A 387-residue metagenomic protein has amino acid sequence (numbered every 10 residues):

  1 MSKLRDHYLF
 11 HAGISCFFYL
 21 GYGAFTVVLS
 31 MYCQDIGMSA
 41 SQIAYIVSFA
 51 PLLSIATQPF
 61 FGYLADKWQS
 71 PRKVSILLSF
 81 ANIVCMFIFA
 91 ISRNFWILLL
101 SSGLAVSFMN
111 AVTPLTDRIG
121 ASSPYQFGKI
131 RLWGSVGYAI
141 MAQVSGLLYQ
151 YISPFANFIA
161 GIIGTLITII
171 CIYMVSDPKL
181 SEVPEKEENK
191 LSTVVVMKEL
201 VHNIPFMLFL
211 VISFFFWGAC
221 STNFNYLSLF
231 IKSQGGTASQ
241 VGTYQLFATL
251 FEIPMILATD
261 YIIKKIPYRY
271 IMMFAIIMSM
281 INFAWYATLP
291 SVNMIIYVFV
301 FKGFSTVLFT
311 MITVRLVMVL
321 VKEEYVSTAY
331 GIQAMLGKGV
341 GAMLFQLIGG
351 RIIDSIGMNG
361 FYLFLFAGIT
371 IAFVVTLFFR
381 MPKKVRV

Functional and structural regions predicted by a protein language model:
M1-R5, V175-L210: Juxtamembrane intracellular "pre-TM" segments in multi-pass secondary transporters
S2-P51, P205-T237, V241-Y244, T310: Helix-loop boundary and gating motifs at the non-cytosolic
C16, C85, F95-V112, F214 (+1 more regions): Hydrophobic core of transmembrane alpha-helices in multi-pass small-molecule transporters, especially MFS/SLC-type
Y45-Y63, L246-A258: Central cavity-lining transmembrane alpha-helices of secondary-active solute carriers, predominantly the Major
T57-S70, Y149, M255-P267, I353-D354: Helix-to-loop junctions at the C-terminal end of transmembrane segments in multipass secondary transporters
K73-F87, Y270-W285: Structural signature of the two symmetry-related core transmembrane helices
S101-G134: Cytoplasmic helix-loop-helix junction between adjacent transmembrane helices in 12-TM secondary transporters
N157-M174, G360-F379: Symmetry-related core transmembrane helices of the 12-TM Major Facilitator Superfamily/SLC fold
